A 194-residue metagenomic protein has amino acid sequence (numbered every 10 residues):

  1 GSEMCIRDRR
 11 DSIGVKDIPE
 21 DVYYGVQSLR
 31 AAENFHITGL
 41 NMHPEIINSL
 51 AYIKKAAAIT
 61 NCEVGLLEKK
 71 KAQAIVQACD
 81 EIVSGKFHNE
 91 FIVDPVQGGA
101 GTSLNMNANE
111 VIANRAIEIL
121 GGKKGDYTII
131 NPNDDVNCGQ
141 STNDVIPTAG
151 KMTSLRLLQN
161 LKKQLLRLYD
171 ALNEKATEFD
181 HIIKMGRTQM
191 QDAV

Functional and structural regions predicted by a protein language model:
G1-I6: Short, small-residue-biased leader/transition segments that mark boundaries at the very start of proteins
R7-V194: A helix-coil-helix interface module used to build multimeric assemblies and to scaffold catalytic/cofactor sites
